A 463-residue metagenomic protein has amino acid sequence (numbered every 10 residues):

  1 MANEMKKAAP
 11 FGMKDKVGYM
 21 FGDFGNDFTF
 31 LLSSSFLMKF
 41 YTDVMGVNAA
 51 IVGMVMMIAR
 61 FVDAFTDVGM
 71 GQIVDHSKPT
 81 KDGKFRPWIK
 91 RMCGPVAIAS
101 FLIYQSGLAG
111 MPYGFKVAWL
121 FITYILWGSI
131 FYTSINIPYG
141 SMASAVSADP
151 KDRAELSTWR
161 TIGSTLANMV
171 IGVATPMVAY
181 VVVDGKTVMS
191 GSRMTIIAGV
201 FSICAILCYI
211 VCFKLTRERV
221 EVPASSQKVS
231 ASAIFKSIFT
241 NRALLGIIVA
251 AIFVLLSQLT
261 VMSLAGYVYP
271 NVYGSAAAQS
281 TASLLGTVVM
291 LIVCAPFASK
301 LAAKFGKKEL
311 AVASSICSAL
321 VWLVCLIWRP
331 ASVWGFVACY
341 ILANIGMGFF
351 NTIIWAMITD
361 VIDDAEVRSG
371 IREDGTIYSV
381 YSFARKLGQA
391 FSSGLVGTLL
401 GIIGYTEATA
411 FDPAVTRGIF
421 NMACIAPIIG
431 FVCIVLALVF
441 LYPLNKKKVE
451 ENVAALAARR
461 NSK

Functional and structural regions predicted by a protein language model:
A2-K463: Membrane-embedded alpha-helical bundles of multi-pass transporters/translocases, especially carrier/permease families
